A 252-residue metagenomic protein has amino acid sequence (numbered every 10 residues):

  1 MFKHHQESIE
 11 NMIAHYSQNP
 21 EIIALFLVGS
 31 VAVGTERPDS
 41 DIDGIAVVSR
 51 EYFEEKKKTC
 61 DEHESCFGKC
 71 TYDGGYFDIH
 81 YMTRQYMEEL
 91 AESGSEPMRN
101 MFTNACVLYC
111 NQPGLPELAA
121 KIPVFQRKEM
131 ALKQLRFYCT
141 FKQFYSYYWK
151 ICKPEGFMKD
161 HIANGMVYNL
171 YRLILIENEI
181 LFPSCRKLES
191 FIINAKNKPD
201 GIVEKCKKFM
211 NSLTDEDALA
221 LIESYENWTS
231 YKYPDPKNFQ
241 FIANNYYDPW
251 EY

Functional and structural regions predicted by a protein language model:
M1, E7, H63-P154: Conserved NTP/Mg2+-binding pocket subregion across the NTase superfamily
M1-I23, V28-D39, I45-S95: Metal-dependent nucleotidyltransferase catalytic core
I9-A24, A105-G114, I151, I242-Y252: Short N-terminal helix-initiation segments at or just after the protein's N-terminus
V33, G44, Y109-C110, S184: Generic structural "secondary-structure junction" signal
I45, R50, E62-E64, S95 (+5 more regions): Juxtamembrane helix-loop transition sites at the ends of transmembrane segments in multi-pass membrane proteins
F125-Y252: Conserved nucleotidyltransferase catalytic core and NTase-mimicking acidic/glycine-rich helix/loop elements in nucleic
